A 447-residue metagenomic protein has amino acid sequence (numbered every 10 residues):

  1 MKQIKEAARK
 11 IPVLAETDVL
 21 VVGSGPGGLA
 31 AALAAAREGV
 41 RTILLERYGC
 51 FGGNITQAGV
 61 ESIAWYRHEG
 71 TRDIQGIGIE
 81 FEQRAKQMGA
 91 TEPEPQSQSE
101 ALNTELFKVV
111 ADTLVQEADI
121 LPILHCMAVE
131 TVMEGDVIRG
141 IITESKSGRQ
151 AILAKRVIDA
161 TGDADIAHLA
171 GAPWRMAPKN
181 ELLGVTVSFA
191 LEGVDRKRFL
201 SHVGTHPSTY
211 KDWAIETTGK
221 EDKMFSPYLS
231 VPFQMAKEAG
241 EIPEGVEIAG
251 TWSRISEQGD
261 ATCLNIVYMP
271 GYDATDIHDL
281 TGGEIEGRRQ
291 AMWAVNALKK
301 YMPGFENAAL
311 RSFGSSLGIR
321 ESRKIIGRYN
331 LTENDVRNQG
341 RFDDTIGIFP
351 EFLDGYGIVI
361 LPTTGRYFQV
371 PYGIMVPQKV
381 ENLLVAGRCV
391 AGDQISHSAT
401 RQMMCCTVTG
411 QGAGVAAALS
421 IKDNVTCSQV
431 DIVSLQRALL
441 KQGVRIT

Functional and structural regions predicted by a protein language model:
M1-V19: Extreme N-terminal leader/targeting segments of oxidoreductases
K10, N54-I55, H125, E144-R156 (+1 more regions): Flavin (FAD/FMN)-binding glycine-rich loop and adjacent Rossmann-like elements that form
E16, A34, V40-R41, E46-V137 (+2 more regions): Conserved N-terminal/central alpha/beta ligand/cofactor-binding core
V19-V21, T42, L383: Conserved hydrophobic helix-helix packing surfaces used for dimerization/oligomerization
G23-P26: Glycine-rich Rossmann-fold phosphate-binding loop(s) that bind the pyrophosphate of adenine dinucleotide cofactors
G28-A31, A413: Extended, hydrophobic alpha-helical segments in both membrane/secreted and soluble proteins
